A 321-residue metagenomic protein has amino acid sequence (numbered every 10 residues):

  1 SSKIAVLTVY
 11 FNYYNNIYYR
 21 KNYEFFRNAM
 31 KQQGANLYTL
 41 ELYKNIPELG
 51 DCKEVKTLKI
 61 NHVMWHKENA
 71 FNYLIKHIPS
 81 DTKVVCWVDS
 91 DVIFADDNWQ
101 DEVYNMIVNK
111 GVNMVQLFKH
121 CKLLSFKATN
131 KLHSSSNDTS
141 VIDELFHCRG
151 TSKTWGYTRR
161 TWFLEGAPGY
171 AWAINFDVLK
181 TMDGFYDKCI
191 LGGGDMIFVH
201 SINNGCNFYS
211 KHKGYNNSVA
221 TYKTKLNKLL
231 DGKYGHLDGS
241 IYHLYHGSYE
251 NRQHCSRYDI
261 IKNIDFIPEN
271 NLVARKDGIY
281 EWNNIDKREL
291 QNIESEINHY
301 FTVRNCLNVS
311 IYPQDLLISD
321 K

Functional and structural regions predicted by a protein language model:
S2-T8, A35-T39: Hydrophobic targeting segments
A5, N12-R20, F26, K188-K321: C-terminal catalytic/acceptor-binding lobe
T8-N22, Y43, H62-H66: Active-site beta-to-alpha loop of glycosyltransferases that engages the nucleotide-sugar donor
Y19-L37: Short, acidic, metal-binding catalytic loop of nucleotide-sugar glycosyltransferases
L40, V115-H120, L237, L244: Short glycine/serine/threonine-enriched helix-capping/active-site loop that flanks the nucleotide-sugar donor pocket
E41-T82: Active-site-proximal specificity loops/subdomain of glycosyltransferases
T82-A95: Short beta-strand-to-loop acidic/aromatic patch adjacent to the donor-nucleotide binding site
A95-N204: Conserved catalytic core of nucleotide-sugar-dependent glycosyltransferases
